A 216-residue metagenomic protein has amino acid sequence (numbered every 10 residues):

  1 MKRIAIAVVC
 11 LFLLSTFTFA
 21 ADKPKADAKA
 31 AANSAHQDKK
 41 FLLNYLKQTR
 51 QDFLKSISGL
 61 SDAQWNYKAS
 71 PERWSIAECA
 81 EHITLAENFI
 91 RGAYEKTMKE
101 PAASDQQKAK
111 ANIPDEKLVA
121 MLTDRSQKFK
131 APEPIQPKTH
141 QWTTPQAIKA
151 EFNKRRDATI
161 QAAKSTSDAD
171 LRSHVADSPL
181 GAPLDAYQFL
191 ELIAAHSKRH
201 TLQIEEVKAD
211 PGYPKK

Functional and structural regions predicted by a protein language model:
M1-A21: N-terminal export/membrane-targeting signals
A5, L43, S126-Q127, A131 (+2 more regions): Domain-scale detector for complete catalytic domains at protein termini or as standalone homologs
A21-F41, G92-A150, P179-L184, P211-K216: Short, helix-capping/interhelical loops that line the mouth of catalytic, cofactor-, or ligand-binding pockets
Q37-L85: N-terminal secretory signal peptides
K40-L43, K47, A80, T84 (+3 more regions): Short amphipathic alpha-helical segments with heptad-repeat character
T49-S56, A86, I90, K128-F129 (+3 more regions): Amphipathic, well-ordered alpha-helical segments in soluble domains
Q51, G59, Q161, S165-A169: Glycine-rich, acidic and aromatic/proline-enriched surface loops and short helix-turn segments that act as binding
Y67, P71-E116, K164-S165, A169-K216: Short, contiguous alpha-helical
